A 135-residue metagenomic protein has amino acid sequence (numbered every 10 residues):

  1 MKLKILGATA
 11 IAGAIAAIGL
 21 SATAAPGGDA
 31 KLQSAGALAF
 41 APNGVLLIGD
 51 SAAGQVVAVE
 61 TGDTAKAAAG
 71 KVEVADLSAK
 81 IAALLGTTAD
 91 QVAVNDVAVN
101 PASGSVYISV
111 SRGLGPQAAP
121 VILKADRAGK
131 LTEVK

Functional and structural regions predicted by a protein language model:
K2-K4, G19-K135: Sequence/structural signature of beta-propeller domains
A8-A17: Bacterial N-terminal signal peptides
